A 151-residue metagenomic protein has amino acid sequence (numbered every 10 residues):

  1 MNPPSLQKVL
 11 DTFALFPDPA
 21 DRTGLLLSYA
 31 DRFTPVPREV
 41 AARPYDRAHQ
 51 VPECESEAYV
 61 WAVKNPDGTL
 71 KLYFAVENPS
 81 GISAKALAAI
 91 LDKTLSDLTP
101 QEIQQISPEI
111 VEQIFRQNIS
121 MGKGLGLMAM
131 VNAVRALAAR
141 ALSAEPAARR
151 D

Functional and structural regions predicted by a protein language model:
M1-A48: Extended low-complexity intrinsically disordered regions
D18, G81, D97-P100, G124: Alpha-helix boundary/capping and short turn/kink residues
A30, T94-L95, V134, A138: Generic structural signal for hydrophobic core residues of well-folded globular domains
A41-A62: Structured beta-strand/loop patches that form or line metal/cofactor-binding pockets in enzymes
V63-G81, L95-S96: Conserved interaction-surface patches within small, structured recognition/assembly domains
I82-A86: Short Cys/His-based metal-binding microdomains
L87-L98: Alpha-helical support elements that line or immediately flank enzyme active sites and cofactor-binding pockets
Q101-D151: C-terminal binding/interaction regions
